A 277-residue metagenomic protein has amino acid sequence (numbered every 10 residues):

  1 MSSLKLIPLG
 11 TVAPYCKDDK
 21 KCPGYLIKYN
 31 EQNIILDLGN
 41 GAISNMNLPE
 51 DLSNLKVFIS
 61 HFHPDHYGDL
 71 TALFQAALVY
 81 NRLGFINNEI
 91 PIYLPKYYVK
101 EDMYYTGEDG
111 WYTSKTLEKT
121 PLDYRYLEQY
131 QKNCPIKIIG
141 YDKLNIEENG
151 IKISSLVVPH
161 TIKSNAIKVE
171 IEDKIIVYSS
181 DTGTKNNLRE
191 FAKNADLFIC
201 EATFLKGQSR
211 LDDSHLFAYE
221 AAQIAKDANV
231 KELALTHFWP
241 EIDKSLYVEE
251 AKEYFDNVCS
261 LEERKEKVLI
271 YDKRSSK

Functional and structural regions predicted by a protein language model:
M1-V177, G183, E190, L246-K277: Binuclear metal-dependent hydrolase catalytic cores
T184-E266: Cap/insert and terminal regions of metallo-dependent hydrolase folds
